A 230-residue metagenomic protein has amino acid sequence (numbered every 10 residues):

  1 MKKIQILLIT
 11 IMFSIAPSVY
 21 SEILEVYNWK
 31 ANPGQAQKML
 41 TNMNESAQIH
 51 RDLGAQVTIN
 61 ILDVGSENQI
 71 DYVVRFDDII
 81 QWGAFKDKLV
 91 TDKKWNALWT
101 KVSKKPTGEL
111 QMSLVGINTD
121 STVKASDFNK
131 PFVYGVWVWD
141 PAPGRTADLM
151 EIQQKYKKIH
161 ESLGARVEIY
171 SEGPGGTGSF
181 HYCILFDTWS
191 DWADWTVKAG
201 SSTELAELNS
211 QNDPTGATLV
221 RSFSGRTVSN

Functional and structural regions predicted by a protein language model:
M1-I4: Positively charged n-region of N-terminal signal peptides that target proteins for export
L7-A16: Bacterial N-terminal signal peptides
P17-N230: Short S/T/G/P-rich N-terminal loop/turn motif that feeds into the first structured element of a domain
